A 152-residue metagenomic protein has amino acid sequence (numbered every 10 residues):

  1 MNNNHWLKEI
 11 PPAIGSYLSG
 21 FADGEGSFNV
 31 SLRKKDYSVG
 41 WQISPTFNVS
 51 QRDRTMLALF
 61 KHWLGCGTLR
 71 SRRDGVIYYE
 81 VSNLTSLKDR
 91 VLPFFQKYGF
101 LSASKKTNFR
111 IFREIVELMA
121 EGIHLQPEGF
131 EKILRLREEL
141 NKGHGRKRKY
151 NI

Functional and structural regions predicted by a protein language model:
M1-I152: Internal intein/HINT superfamily modules and their associated LAGLIDADG
